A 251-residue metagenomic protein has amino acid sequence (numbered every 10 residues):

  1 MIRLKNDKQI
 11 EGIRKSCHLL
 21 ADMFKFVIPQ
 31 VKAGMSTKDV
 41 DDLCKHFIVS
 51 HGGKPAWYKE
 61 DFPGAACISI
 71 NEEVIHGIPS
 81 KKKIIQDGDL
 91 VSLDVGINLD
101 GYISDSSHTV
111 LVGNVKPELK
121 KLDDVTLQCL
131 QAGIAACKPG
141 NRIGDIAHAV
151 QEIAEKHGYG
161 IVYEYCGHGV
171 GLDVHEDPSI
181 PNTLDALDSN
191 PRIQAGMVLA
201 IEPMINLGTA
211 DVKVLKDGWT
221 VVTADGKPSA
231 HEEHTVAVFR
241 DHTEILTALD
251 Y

Functional and structural regions predicted by a protein language model:
M1-Y251: Active-site neighborhoods and metal-handling regions in enzymes and metal-associated proteins
